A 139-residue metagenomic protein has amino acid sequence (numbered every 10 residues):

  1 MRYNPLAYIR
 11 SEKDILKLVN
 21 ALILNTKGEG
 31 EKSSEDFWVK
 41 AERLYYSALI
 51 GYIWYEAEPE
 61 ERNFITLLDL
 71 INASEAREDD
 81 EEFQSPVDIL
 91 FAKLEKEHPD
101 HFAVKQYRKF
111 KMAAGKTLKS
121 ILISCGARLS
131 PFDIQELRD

Functional and structural regions predicted by a protein language model:
M1-D139: P-loop NTPase motor domains
